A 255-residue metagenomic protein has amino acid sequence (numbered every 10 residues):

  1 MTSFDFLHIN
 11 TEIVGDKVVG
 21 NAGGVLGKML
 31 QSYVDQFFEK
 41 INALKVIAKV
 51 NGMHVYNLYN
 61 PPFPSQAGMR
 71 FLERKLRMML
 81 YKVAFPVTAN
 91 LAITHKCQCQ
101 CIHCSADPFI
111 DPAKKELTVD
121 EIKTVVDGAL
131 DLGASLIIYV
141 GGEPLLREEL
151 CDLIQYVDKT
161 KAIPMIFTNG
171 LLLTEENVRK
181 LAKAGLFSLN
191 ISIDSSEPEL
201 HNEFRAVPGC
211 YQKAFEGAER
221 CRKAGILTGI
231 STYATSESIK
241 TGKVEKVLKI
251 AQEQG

Functional and structural regions predicted by a protein language model:
M1-V87, C99: Flexible, acidic/Gly-rich N-terminal and inter-domain linker regions that tether and position cofactor-handling modules
N21-G23, G52-Y59, Q66-M69, M79-L80 (+6 more regions): Generic detector of short, locally flexible boundary/turn motifs and exposed helical patches
K28-Q36, I102-D107, P164, L171-L173: Short N-terminal helix-initiation segments at or just after the protein's N-terminus
P61-P62, K96, S196, E237: Generic structural motif
K82-D120: Canonical Radical SAM [4Fe-4S] cluster-binding loop centered on the CxxxCxxC motif and its immediate flanking residues
V119-Y139, R147-G255: Radical SAM/AdoMet-radical enzyme domain recognition
